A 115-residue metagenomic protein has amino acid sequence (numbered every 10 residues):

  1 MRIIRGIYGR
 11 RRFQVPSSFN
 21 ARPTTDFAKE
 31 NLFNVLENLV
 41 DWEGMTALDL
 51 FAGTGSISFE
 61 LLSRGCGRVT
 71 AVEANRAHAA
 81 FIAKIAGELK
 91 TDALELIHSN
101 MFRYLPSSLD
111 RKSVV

Functional and structural regions predicted by a protein language model:
M1-S113: Class I S-adenosyl-L-methionine-dependent methyltransferase catalytic core
